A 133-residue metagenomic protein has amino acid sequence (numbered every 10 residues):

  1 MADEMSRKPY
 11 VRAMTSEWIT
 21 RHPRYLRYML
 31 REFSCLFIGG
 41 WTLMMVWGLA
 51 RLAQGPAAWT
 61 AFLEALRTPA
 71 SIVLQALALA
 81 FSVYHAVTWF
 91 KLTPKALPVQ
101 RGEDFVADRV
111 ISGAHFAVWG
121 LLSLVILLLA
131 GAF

Functional and structural regions predicted by a protein language model:
M1-F133: Membrane-embedded alpha-helical bundles that constitute the cytochrome b-like, heme-associated redox core of multi-pass
